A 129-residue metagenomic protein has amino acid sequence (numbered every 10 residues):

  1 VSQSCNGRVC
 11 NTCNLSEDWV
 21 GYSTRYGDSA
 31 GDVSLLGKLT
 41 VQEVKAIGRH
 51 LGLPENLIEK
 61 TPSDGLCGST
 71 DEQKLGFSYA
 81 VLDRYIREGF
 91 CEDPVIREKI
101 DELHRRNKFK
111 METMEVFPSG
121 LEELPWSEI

Functional and structural regions predicted by a protein language model:
Q3-I129: ATP/NTP-dependent adenylation/nucleotidyl-transfer catalytic domains that generate, transfer, or process NMP-activated
